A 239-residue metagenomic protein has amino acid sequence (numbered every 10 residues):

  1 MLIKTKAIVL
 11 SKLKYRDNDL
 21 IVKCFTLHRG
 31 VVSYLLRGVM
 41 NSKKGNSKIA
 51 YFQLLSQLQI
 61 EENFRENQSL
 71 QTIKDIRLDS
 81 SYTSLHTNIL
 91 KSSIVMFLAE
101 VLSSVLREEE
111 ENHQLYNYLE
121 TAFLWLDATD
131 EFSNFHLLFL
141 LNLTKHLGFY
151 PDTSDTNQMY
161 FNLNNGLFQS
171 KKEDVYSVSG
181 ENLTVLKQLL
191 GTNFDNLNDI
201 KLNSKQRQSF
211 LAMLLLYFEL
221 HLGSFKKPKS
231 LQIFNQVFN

Functional and structural regions predicted by a protein language model:
M1-L20, F25-N239: Non-catalytic alpha-helical scaffolds and adjoining flexible linkers that form interface surfaces for assembly
